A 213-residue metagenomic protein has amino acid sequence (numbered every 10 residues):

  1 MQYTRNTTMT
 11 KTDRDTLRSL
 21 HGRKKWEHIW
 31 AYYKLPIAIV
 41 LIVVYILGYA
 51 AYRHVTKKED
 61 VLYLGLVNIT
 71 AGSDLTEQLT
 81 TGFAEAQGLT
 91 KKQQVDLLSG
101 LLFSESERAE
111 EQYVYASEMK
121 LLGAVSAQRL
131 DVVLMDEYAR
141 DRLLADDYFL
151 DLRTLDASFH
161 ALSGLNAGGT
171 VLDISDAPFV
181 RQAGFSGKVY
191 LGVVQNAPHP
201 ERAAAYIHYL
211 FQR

Functional and structural regions predicted by a protein language model:
M1-E27: N-terminal Lys/Arg-rich, disordered targeting/topogenic segments
K34-R53: Hydrophobic membrane-insertion alpha-helices, especially the h-region of bacterial N-terminal signal peptides
D60-T70, V95-S99: Short, well-ordered beta-strand elements
I69-S73, Y138-R142, A197-P198: Solvent-exposed loop/turn segments at secondary-structure junctions within structured extracellular/periplasmic domains
Q78-E137: Extracytoplasmic/periplasmic/luminal assembly and interaction segments in envelope/secretory/respiratory proteins
Y113-G168: Extracytoplasmic "Venus flytrap"/periplasmic binding protein-like
S186-H199: A bilobed periplasmic-binding-protein/Venus flytrap-type ligand-binding module shared by bacterial periplasmic
P198-Y209: Short amphipathic alpha-helical coupling segments at ligand-binding clamshell hinges and other catalytic/signaling
